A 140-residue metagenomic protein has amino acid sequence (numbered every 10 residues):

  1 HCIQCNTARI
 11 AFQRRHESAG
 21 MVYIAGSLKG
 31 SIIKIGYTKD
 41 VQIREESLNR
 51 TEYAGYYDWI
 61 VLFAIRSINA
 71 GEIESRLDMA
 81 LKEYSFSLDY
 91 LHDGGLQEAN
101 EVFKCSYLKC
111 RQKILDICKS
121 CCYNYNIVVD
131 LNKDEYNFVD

Functional and structural regions predicted by a protein language model:
H1-D140: Non-catalytic accessory segments flanking enzymatic or RNA/DNA-binding domains
